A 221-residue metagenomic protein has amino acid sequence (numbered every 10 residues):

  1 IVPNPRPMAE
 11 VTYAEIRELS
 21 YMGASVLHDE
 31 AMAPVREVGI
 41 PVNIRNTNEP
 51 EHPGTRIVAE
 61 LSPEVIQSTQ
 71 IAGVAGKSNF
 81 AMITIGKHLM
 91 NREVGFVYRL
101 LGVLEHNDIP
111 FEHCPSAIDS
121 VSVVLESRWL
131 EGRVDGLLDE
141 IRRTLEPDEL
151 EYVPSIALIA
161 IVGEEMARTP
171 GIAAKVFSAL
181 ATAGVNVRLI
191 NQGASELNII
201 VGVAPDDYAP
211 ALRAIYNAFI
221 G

Functional and structural regions predicted by a protein language model:
I1-G221: C-terminal catalytic "cap/lid" subdomain
